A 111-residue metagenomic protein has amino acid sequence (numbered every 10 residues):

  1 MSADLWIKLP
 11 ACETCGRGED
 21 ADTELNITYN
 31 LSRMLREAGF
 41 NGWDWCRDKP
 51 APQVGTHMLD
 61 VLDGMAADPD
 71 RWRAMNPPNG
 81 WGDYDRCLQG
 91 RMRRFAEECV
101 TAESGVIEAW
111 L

Functional and structural regions predicted by a protein language model:
M1-L111: Acidic (Asp/Glu-rich) sequence patches and key acidic residues that form negatively charged surfaces used
